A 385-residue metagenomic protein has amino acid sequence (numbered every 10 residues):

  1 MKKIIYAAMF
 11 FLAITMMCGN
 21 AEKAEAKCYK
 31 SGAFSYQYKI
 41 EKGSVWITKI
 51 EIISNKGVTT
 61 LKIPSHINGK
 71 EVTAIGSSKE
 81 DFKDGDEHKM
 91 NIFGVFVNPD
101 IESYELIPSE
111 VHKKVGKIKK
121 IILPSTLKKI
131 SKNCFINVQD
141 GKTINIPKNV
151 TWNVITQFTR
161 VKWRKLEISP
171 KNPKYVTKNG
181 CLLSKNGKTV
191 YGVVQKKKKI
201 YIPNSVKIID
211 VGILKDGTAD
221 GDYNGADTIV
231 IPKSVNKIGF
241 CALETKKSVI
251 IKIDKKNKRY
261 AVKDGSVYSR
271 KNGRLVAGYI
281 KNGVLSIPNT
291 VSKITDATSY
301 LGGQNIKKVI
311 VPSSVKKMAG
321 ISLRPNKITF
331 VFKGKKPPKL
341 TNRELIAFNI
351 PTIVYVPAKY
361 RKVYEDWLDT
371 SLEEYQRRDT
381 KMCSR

Functional and structural regions predicted by a protein language model:
M1-A8: Positively charged n-region of N-terminal signal peptides that target proteins for export
M16-Y29: Sec-dependent signal peptide cleavage junction
S31-S54, L166, S371: GGW-centered surface loops in extracellular recognition modules
I40-S44, K56-T73, G85-K129, V138-W152 (+9 more regions): Structural signature of tandem-repeat unit edges
K178-G187, K263-K271, D369-T370: Short, surface-exposed amphipathic charged segments that create phosphate/polyanion-binding patches used for binding
D366-R385: Active-site regions of enzymes building and remodeling cell-envelope glycoconjugates
